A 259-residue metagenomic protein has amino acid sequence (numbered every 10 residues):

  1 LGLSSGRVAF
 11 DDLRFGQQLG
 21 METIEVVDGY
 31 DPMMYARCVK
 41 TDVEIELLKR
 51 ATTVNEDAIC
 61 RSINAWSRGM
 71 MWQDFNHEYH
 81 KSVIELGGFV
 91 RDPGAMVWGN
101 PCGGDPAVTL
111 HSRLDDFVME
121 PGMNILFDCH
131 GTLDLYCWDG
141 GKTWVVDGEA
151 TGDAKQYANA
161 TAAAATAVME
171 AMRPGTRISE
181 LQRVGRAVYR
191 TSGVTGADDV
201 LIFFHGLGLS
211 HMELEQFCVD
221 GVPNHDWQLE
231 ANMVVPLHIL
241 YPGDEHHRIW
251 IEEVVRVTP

Functional and structural regions predicted by a protein language model:
L1-P259: Active-site neighborhoods and metal-handling regions in enzymes and metal-associated proteins
